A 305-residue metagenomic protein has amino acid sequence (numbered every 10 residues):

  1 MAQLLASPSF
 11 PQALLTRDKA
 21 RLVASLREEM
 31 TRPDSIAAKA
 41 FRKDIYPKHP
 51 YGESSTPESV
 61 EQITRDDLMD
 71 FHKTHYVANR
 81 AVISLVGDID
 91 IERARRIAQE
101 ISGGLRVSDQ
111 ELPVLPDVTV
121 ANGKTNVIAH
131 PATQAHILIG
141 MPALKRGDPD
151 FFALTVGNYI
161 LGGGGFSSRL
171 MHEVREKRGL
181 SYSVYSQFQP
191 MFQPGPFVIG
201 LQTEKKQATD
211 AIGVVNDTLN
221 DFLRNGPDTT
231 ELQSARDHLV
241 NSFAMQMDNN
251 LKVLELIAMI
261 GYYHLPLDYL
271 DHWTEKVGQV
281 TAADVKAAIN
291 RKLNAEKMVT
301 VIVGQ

Functional and structural regions predicted by a protein language model:
M1-Q110, V127, K177-R178, S183-Q305: Charge-rich, well-structured scaffold segments of protease-associated domains
Q110-S167: His/Glu-based metal-binding/catalytic segments typifying zinc-dependent metallopeptidases
